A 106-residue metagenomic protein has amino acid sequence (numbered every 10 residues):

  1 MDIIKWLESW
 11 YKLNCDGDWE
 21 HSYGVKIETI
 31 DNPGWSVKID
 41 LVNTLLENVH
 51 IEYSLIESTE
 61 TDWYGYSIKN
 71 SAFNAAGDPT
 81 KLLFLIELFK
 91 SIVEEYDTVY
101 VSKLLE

Functional and structural regions predicted by a protein language model:
M1-D16: Eukaryotic proteins' extreme N-terminal regulatory segments
D2-W6, S22, G34-S36, F84: Short, well-structured alpha-helical interface segments that form or flank functional binding sites
K12-D16, N32, K90, E94 (+1 more regions): Generic surface-pattern signal
C15-S54: Amphipathic, interaction-prone secondary-structure segments
I56-S102: Helix-rich interaction surfaces within compact, conserved domain-sized segments that mediate assembly or partner
L105-E106: Compositionally biased terminal segments
